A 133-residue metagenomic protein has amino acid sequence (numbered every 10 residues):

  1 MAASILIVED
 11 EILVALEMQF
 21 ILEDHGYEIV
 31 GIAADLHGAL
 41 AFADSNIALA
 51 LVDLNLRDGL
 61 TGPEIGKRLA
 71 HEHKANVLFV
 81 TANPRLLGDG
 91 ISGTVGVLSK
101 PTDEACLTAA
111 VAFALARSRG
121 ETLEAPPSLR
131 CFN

Functional and structural regions predicted by a protein language model:
E9, T81: Conserved acidic carboxylate
I12-G31: Two-component/phosphorelay signaling modules centered on CheY-like receiver
I32-L49: Acidic, metal-coordinating helix/loop segments flanking the phosphotransfer/catalytic sites of two-component signaling
D53-N55: Active-site residues of response regulator receiver
L60-A75: Short amphipathic alpha-helix used as the core "switch/output" element in two-component signaling
K100: A Lys-centered signature of the CheY-like receiver
D103-T108: Conserved two-component signaling phosphotransfer/partner-docking surface
A109, R117-N133: CheY-like receiver
